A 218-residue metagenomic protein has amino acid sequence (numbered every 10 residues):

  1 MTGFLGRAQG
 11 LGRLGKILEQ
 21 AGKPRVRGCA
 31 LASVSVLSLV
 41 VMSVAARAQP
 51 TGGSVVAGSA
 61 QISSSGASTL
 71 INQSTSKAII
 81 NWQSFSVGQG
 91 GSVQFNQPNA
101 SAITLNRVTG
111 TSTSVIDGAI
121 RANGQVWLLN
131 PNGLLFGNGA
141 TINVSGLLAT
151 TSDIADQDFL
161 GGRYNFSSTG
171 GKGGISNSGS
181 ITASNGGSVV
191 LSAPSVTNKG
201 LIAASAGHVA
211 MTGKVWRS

Functional and structural regions predicted by a protein language model:
T2-S218: Solvent-exposed adhesion/ligand-recognition segments of exported proteins
